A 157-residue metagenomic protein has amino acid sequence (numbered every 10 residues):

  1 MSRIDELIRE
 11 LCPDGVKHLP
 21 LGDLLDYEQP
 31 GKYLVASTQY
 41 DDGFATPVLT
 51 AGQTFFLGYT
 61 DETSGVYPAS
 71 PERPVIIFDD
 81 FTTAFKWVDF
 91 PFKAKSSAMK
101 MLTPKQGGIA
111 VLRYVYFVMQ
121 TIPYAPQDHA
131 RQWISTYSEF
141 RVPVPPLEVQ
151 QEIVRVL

Functional and structural regions predicted by a protein language model:
S2-K32, G43-F55, L147, Q151: Non-catalytic DNA-recognition/assembly elements of restriction-modification systems
D5-L11, Y33-T38, A125-H129, S138-V144: Short, recurring structural edge motifs at helix starts
L21, T83-V144: Basic, amphipathic alpha-helical recognition segments used for DNA target recognition
L24, I77, V118: Residues that form generic nucleotide/phosphate-binding pockets
S37-T46, E62-F78, F85-S97, R131-S135: Short, surface-exposed loop/turn microsegments at beta-strand edges and helix-strand junctions
T50-Q53, F78-D80, T103-P104: Pocket-edge structural micro-motifs
L57-T60, K86-V88, V111-L112, Q151-E152: Short helix/loop capping segments that flank catalytic or ligand/cofactor-binding pockets
V154-L157: Acidic/polar-enriched heptad-repeat coiled-coil alpha-helices, especially the parallel dimerization/signal-relay stalks
